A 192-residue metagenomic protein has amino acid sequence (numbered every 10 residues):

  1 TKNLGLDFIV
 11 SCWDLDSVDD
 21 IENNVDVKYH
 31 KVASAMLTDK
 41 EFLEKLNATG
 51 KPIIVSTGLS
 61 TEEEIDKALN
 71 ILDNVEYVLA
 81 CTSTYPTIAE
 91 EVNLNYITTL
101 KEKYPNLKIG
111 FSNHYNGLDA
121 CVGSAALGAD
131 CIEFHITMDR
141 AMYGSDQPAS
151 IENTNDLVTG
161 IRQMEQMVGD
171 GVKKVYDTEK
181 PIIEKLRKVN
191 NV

Functional and structural regions predicted by a protein language model:
T1-V192: Catalytic cores and adjacent flexible loops of soluble metabolic enzymes that perform enolate/carbanion chemistry on
